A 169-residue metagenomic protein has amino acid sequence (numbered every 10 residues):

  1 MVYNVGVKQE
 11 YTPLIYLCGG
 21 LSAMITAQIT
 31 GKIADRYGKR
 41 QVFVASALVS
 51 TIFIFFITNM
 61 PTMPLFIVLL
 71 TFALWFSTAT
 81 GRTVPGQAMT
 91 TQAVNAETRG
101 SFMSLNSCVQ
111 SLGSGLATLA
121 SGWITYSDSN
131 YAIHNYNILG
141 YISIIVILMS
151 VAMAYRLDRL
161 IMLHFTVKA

Functional and structural regions predicted by a protein language model:
M1-T12: Short amphipathic helix-loop junctions that connect adjacent transmembrane helices in Major Facilitator Superfamily/SLC
I15-A23, Q110, V146: Transmembrane alpha-helical segments of major facilitator superfamily
G20-Q28, G115: Residue-level signature of mid-helix packing/kink "hotspots" within the transmembrane helices of 12-pass Major
T26-G38, T125: Helix-to-loop junctions at the C-terminal end of transmembrane segments in multipass secondary transporters
R40-G86: C-terminal transmembrane helical hairpin of 12-TM major facilitator-type secondary transporters
E97-S129: A late C-terminal transmembrane helix in Major Facilitator Superfamily
W123-I147: A membrane-interface helix-boundary motif in multi-pass transporters
L139-A169: Multi-pass alpha-helical transporter architecture, strongest for 12-TM Major Facilitator/SLC carriers used
